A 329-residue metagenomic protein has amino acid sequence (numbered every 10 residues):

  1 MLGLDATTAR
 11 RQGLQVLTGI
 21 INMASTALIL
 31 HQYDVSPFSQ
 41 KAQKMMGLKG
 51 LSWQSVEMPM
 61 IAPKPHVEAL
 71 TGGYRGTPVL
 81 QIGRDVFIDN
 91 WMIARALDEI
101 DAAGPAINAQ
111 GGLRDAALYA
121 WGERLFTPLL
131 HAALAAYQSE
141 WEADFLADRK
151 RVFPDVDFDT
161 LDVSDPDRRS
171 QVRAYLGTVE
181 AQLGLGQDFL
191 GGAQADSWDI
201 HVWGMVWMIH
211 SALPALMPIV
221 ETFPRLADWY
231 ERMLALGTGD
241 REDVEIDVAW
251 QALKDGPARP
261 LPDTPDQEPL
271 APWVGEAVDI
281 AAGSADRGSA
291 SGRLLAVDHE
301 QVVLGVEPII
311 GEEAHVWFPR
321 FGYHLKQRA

Functional and structural regions predicted by a protein language model:
M1-N22: N-terminal amphipathic/basic-hydrophobic helices that include classical n-h-c signal peptides and signal-anchor
T18-D148, P272, D279-A282, S291 (+2 more regions): GST-like domain detector, emphasizing the conserved glutathione-binding G-site in the N-terminal thioredoxin-like
A102, G184-D188, T238: Generic structural signal for secondary-structure transition and capping sites
G122-E231: GST-like fold's C-terminal all-alpha helical module
T222, D240-E242: Contiguous C-terminal substrate-recognition/catalytic subdomains in enzyme active sites
W229-D240: Short, structured interface segments
E242-P272: Mixed-charge, Lys/Arg-rich low-complexity intrinsically disordered regions
